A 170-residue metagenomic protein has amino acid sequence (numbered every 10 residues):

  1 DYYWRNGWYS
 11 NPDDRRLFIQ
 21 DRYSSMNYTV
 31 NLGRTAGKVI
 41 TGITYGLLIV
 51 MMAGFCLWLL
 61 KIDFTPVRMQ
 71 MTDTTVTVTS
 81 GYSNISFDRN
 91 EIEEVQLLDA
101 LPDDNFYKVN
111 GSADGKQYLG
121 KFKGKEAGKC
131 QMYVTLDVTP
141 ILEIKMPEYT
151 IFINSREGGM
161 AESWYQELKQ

Functional and structural regions predicted by a protein language model:
D1-P12, T79-D88, E94-P147: Non-transmembrane, membrane-adjacent beta-strand/coil modules in membrane-associated proteins and peripheral
D1-T35: Membrane-proximal soluble regions of multi-pass membrane proteins
F18, N27-T29, Y133, I141-E143 (+1 more regions): Ordered hydrophobic segments in well-structured contexts
S24, S83, Y149-I151: Short acidic/polar mixed-charge low-complexity motifs
T35-P66: Alpha-helical transmembrane spans
I62-V76: Alpha-helical transmembrane signal-anchor/signal-peptide segments
R68, S86, T150-F152: Well-ordered beta-strand positions in beta-sheet-rich domains
I92-E93, L142-Q170: Non-cytosolic head/periplasmic domains of membrane-anchored proteins
